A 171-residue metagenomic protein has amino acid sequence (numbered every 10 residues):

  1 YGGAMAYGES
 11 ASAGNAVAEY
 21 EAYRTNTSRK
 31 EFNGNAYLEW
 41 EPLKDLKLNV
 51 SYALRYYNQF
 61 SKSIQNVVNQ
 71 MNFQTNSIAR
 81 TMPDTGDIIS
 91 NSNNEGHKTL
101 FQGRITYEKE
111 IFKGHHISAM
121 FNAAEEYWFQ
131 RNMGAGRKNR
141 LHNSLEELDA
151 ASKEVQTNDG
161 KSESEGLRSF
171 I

Functional and structural regions predicted by a protein language model:
Y1-A18, N66-T85, R131-G160: Surface-exposed loop/turn segments flanking beta-strands in extracellular/periplasmic regions
A16-S63, I88-F112, H116-S118, Q130-N132 (+1 more regions): Outer-membrane beta-barrel transmembrane strands
N122-A124: N-terminal glycine-rich FAD/FM-binding segment characteristic of electron-transfer flavoproteins
E126-W128: Conserved "boundary/linchpin" sites in short secondary-structure elements
